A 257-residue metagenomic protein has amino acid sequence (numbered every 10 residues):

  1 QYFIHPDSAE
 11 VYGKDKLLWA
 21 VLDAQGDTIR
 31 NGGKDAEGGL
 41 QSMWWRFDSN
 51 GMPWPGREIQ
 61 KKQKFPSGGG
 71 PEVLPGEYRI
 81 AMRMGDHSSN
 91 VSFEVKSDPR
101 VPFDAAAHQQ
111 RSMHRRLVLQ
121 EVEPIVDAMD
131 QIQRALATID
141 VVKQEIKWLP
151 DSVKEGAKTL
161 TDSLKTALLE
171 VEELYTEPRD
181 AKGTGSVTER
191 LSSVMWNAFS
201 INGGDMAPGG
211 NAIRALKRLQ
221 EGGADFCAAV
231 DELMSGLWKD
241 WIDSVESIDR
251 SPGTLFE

Functional and structural regions predicted by a protein language model:
F3-V11: Short amphipathic, basic-aromatic surface patches that mediate peripheral association with negatively charged
Y12-L17, V73-P75: Short coil-to-beta strand junction motifs in C2/discoidin
K14-G33, M82-R83: Extended low-complexity, serine/threonine- and proline-enriched intrinsically disordered segments
I29-G69: Glycine-centered tight-turn motifs at strand-turn-strand junctions
G51-P55, R83-V91: Short acidic/polar inter-strand loop motif in beta-rich domains
E77, M84, F93, P124-E257: Mature extracytoplasmic or organellar-lumen-exposed domains after removal of signal/transit peptides
N90-D127: Low-complexity, Pro/Ser/Thr- and charge-rich linker/hinge segments at domain boundaries
